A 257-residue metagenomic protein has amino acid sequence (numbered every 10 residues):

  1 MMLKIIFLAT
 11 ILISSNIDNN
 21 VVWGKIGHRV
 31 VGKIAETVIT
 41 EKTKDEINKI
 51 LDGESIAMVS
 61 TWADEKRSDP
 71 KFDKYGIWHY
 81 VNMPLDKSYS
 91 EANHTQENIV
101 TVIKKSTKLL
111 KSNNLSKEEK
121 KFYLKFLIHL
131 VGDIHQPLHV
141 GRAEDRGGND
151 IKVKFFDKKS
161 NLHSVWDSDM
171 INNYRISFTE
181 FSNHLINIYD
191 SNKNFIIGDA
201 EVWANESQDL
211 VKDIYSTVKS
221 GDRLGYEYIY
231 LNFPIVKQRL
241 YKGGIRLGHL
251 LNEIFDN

Functional and structural regions predicted by a protein language model:
M1-M2, V22: Absolute protein N-terminus
L3-S14: Sec-dependent N-terminal signal peptides
D18-I128, R142-N257: N-terminal, motif-rich segments that launch catalysis or mediate targeting to/interaction with membranes, typified by
V131-G132: Acidic helix/loop microenvironments that form the catalytic cleft of cell-wall polysaccharide enzymes
L138-H139: Transmembrane alpha-helix/helix-exit interface in multi-pass inner-membrane proteins
